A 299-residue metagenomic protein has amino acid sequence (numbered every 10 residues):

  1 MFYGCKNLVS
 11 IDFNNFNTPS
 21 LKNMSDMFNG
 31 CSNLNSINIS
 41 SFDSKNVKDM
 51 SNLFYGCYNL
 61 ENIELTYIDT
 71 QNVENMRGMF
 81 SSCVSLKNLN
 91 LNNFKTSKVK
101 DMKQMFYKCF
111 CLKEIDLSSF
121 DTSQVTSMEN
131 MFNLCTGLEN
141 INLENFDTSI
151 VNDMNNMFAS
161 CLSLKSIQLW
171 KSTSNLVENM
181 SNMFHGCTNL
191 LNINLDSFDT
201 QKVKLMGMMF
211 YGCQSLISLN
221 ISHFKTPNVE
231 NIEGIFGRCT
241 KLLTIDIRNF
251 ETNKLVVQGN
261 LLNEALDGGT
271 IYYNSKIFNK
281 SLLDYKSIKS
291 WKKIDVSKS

Functional and structural regions predicted by a protein language model:
Y3-G4, D26-G30, N52-G56, G78-S82 (+6 more regions): Short beta-strand elements of solenoid repeat domains
K6-K22, S32-K48, Y58-E74, S85-K100 (+7 more regions): Structural signature of tandem-repeat unit edges
G78, V125, G186, K293-I294: Positively charged, low-complexity intrinsically disordered regions
I235, G259-N263, I271: Small/polar residue-rich beta-strand/coil "junction" motifs that cap repeat-based extracellular fibers
D267-S299: Extracellular/surface-exposed low-complexity segments
